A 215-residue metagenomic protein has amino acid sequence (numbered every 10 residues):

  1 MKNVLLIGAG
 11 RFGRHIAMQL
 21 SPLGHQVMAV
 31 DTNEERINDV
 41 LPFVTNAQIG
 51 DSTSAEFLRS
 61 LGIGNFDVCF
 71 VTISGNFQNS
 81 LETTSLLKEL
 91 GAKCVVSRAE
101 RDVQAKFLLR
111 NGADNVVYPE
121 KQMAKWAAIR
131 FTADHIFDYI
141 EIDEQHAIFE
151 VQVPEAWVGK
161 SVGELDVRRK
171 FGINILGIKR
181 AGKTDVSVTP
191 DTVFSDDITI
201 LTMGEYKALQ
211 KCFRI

Functional and structural regions predicted by a protein language model:
M1-I215: Cytosolic regulatory regions of ion transport systems
